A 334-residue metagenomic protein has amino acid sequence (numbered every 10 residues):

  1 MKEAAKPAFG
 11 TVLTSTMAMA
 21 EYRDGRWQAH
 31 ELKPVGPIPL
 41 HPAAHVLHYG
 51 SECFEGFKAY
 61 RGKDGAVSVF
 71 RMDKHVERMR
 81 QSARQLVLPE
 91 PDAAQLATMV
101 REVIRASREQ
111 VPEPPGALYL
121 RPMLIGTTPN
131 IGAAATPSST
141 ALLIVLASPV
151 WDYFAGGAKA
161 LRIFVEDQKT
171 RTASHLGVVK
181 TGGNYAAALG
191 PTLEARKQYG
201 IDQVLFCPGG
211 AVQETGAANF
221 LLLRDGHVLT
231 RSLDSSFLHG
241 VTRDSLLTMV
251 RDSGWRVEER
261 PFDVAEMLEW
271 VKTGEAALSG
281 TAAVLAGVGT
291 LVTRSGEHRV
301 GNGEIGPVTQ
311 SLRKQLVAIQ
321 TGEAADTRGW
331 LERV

Functional and structural regions predicted by a protein language model:
M1-A106, M123-G126, N130-V334: Helix-start/capping segments and mature chain N-termini
E109-V111: Alpha-helix termini
E113-I125: Extended, Lys/Arg-enriched charged tracts that mediate electrostatic binding to polyanionic substrates
